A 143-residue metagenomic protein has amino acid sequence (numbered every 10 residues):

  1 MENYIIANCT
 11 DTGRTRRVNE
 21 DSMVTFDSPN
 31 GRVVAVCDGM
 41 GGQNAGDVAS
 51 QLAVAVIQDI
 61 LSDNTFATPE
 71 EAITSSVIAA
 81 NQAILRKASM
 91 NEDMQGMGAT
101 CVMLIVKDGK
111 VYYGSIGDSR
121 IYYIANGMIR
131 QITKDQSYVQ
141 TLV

Functional and structural regions predicted by a protein language model:
M1-V143: PP2C/PPM-type serine/threonine phosphatase catalytic domain
